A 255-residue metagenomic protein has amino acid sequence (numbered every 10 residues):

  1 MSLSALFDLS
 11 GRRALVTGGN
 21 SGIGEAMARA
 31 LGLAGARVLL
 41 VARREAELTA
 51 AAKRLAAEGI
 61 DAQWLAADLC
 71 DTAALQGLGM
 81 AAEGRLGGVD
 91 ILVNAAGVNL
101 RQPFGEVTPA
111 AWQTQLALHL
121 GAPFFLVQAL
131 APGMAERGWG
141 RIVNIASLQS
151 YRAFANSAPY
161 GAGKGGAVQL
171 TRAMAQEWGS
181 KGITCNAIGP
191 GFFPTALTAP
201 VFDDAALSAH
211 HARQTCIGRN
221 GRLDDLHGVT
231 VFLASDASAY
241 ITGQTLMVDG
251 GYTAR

Functional and structural regions predicted by a protein language model:
S2-L6, R152, V231, T242-R255: Short C-terminal tail/terminal secondary-structure segment of NAD(P)H-dependent dehydrogenase/reductase domains
N20-S21: Conserved glycine-rich cofactor-binding loop
V93, G179, T184, I241-G243: Short, small/polar-rich loop/turn modules that mediate ligand/substrate recognition or access, typified
P103-F104, A111-L116, I142, L207 (+1 more regions): Substrate-binding pocket helix/loop in short-chain dehydrogenase/reductase
V127, G163, T171: Active-site helix of classical SDR
P132, Q176-E177, A239: Alpha-helical segment proximal to the catalytic Tyr-Lys
S147: Residue(s) in the substrate-gating loop at a strand-loop-helix junction that position the organic substrate next
